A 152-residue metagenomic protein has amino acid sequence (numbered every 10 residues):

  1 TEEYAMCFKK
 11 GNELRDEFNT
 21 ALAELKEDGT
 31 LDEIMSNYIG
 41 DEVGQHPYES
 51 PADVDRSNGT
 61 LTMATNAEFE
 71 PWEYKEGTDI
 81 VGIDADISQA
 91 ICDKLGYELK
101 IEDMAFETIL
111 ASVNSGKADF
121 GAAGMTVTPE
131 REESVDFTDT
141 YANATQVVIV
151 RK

Functional and structural regions predicted by a protein language model:
T1-K9, G44-S50, P129-A144: Ligand-binding "clamshell"
E2-E3, N58-T60, F69, N143-T145: A structure-centric signal for secondary-structure junctions around beta-strands
E2-G44, A85-K94, V150-K152: Extended ligand-binding regions for polar small-molecule ligands
C7, L61-T65, I149: Short, well-ordered beta-strand segments
K10, L22, T65-A67, D103-F106 (+2 more regions): A mature extracytoplasmic/lumenal domain signature
G11-N12, Y97, T126, D139-K152: A conserved helix-loop-strand patch within extracytoplasmic ligand-binding domains of the periplasmic binding
D28, E33, N58-M125, E133: Extracytoplasmic small-molecule ligand-binding "clamshell" domains of the periplasmic binding protein/Venus flytrap
E33, V43-T60: Short, low-complexity disordered leader/linker segments with a strong preference for bacterial N-terminal type II
